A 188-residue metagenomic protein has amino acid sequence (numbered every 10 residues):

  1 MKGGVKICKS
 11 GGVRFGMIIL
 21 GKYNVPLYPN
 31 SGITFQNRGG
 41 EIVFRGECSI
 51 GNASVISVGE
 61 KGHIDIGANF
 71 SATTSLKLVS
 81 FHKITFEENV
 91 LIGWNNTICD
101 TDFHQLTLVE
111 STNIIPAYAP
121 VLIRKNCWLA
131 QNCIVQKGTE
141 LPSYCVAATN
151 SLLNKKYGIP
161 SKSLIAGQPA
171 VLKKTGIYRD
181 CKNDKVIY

Functional and structural regions predicted by a protein language model:
M1-C99, P120-N126, N132-G138, S143 (+2 more regions): Domain-scale signature associated with acetyltransferase and cell-envelope carbohydrate enzymes
T112-V121: A short acidic, glycine-rich active-site loop that binds or catalyzes chemistry on phosphate/adenosine moieties
V146-A147: Short alpha-helix at the nucleotide-sugar/activated-sugar donor binding site of glycosyltransferases and closely
N150: Conserved metal-binding segment of the jelly-roll/cupin
